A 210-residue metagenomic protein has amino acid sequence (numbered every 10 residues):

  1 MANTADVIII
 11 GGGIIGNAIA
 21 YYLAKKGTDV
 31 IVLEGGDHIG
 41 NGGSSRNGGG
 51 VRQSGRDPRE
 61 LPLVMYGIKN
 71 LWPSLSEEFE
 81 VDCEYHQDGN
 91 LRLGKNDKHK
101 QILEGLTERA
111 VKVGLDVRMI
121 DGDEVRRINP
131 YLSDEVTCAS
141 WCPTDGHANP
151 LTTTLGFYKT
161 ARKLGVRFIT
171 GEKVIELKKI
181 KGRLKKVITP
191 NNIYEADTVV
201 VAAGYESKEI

Functional and structural regions predicted by a protein language model:
A2-I15, I31: Beta1/beta-strand and adjacent pyrophosphate-binding region of the FAD-binding site in flavoprotein oxidoreductases
I15, H38, E206: Conserved Rossmann-like nucleotide-cofactor binding loop
A20, A24, T160: Gly/Ala-rich phosphate-binding loop of Rossmann-like dinucleotide-binding domains, activating on the conserved
A24-S44: Glycine-rich FAD pyrophosphate-binding loop
K26, V113, L164: Conserved dinucleotide-binding and phosphotransfer motif residues
V30, V117, V199: Hydrophobic anchor at the start of a short beta-strand that flanks the dinucleotide cofactor-binding loop
G48-I128: Dinucleotide-binding Rossmann-like beta1-alpha1 core, especially the glycine-rich loop that anchors the ADP
S140-T198, A202-E206: Helical element adjacent to the flavin cofactor pocket in flavoenzyme catalytic cores
